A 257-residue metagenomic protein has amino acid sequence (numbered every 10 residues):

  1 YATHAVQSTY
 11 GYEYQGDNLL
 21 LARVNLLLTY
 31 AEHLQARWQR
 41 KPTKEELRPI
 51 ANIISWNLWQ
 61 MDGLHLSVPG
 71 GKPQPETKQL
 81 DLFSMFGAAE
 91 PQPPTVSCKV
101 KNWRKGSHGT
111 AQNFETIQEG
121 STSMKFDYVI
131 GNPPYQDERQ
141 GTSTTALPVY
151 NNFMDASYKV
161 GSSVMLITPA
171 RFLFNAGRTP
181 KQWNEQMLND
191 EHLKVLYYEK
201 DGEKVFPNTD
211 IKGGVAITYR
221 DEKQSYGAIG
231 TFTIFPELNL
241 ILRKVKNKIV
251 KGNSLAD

Functional and structural regions predicted by a protein language model:
Y1-V195, D201-V205, G214, D221-G227 (+1 more regions): SAM-dependent methyltransferase catalytic region
V205-D257: Flexible, glycine-/basic-rich loop-and-beta segments that form/coincide with the SAM-dependent methyltransferase
